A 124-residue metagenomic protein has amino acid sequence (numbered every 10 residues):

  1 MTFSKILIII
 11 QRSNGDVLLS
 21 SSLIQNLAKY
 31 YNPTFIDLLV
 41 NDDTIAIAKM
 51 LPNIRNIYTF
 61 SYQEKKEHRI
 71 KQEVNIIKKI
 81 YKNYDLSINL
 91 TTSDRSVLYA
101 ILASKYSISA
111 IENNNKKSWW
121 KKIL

Functional and structural regions predicted by a protein language model:
T2-L7: Extreme N-terminal starter segment of soluble prokaryotic enzymes
I8, D37-L38, S109: Structural beta-sheet core signal
I9-S20, T44-I47, N89: A short, glycine/small-residue-rich beta-strand->loop->alpha-helix junction that serves as a flexible
Q11, N41, E112: Cofactor-binding loop segments of dinucleotide-utilizing enzymes, especially the Rossmann-like FAD- and NAD(P)+-binding
V17-Y31: Histidine-anchored nucleotide/phosphate-binding helix
N32-D37, N83-L86: Short active-site oxyanion
F35-H68: Conserved nucleotide-sugar phosphate-binding/catalytic loop shared by glycosyltransferases and other
Y58-L124: Conserved nucleotide-diphosphate donor binding/catalytic pocket of glycan-assembly enzymes
